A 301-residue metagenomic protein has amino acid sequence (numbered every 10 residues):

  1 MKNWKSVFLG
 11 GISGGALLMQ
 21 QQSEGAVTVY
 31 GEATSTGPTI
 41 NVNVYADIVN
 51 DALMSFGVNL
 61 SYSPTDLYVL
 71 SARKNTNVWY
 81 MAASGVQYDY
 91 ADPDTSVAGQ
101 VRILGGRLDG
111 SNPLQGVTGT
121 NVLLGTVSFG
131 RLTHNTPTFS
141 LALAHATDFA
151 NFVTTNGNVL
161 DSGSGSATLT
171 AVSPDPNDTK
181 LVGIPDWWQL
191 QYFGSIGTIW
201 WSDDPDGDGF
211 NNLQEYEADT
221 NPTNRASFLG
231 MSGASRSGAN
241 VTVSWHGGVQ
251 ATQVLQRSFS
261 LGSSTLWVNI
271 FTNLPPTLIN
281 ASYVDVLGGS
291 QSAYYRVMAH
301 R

Functional and structural regions predicted by a protein language model:
M1-G10: Bacterial N-terminal signal peptides that target proteins for export
N3, L18-M19, P93, Q191 (+2 more regions): Ubiquitous "structural anchor" signal
N3, L18-Q20, A72, Q100 (+5 more regions): Intrinsically disordered, low-complexity sequence elements enriched in Ser/Thr/Gly/Pro
W4, F56, L70, S111 (+3 more regions): Surface-exposed loop/turn and secondary-structure junction residues enriched for glycine/proline
S13-L17: Hydrophobic core
L18-N177: Acidic, low-complexity intrinsically disordered segments
S173-R301: Short, composition-biased motifs enriched in small/polar/acidic residues
